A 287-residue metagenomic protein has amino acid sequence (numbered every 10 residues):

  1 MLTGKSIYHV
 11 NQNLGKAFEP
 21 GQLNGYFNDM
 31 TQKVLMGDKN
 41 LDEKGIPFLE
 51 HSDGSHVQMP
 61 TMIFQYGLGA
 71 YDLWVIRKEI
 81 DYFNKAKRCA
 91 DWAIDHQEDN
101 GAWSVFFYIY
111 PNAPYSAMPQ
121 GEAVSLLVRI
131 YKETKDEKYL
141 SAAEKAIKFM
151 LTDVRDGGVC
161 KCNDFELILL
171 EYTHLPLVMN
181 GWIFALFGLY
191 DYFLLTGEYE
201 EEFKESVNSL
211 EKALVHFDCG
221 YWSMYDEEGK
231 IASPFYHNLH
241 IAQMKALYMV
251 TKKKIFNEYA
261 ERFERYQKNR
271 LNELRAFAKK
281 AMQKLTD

Functional and structural regions predicted by a protein language model:
M1-G21: Extreme N-terminal leader/anchor segments
L2, E19-D53, F83-A102, L140-C162 (+2 more regions): Long, well-ordered core segments of solenoidal/helical folds
E19, D29-S55, G101-E122, C160-G181 (+3 more regions): Carbohydrate-binding/catalytic loop surfaces
V57-M118: Long, hydrophobic/aromatic-enriched structural stretches that serve as scaffold segments
M59-W74, Y115-K132, P176-F193, S233-M249: Well-ordered alpha-helical segments within folded domains of soluble proteins
L73-K87, I130-K145, Y190-K204, L247-E261: Structural helix-adjacent loops and short alpha-helical linkers that scaffold large soluble proteins
I94, D99-F149: Hydrophobic alpha-helical segments and helix pairs
I130-N180: Hydrophobic, well-structured mid-protein blocks that either form specific transmembrane helices
